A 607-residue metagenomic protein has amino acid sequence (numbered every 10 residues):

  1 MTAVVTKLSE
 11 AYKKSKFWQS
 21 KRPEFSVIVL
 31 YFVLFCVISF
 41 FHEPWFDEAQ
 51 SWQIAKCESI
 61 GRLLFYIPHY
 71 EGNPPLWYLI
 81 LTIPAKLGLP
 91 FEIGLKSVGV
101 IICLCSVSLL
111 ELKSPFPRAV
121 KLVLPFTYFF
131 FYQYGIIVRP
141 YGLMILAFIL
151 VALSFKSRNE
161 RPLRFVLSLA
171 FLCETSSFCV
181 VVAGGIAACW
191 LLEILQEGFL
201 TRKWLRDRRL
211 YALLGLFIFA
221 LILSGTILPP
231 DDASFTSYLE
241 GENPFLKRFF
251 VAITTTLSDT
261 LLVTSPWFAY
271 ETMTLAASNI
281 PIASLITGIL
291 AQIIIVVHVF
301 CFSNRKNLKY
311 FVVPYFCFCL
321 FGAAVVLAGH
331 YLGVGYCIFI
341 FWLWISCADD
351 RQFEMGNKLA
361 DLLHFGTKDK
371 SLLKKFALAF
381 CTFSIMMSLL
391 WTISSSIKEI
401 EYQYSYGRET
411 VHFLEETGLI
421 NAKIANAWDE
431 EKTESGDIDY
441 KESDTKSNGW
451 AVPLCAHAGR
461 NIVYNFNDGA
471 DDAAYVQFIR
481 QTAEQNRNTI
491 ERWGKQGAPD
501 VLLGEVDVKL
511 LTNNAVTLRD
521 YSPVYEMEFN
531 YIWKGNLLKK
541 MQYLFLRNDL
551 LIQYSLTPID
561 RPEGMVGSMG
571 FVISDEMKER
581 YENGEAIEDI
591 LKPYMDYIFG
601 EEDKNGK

Functional and structural regions predicted by a protein language model:
S20-E48, L214-D232, C319-L320, L389: Transmembrane signal-anchor helices characteristic of membrane glycosylation enzymes that use polyprenol
V33, F130-Y134, I149-V151, P162-A187 (+1 more regions): Membrane-interface alpha helices of multi-pass inner-membrane proteins
W52-K56, I60-I93, S97, I101 (+1 more regions): Short hydrophobic/aromatic helix or loop-helix immediately within or flanking a transmembrane segment in polytopic
S97-L122, I294-F300: Transmembrane-helix motifs of polytopic, lipid-linked glycan transferases
I136-G142: Short acidic/glycine- and proline-prone juxtamembrane loop motifs at membrane-interface regions of multi-pass membrane
S154-R158, V182-F217: Perimembrane helix-loop-helix junctions
G215, A291-I293, F316, R351-I393: Signature aromatic-anchored transmembrane alpha helix within multi-pass, membrane-resident enzymes that catalyze glycan
N426, E430, D437-K446, A458-G600: Luminal/periplasmic acceptor-recognition loop/helix of membrane-associated glycosyltransferases
